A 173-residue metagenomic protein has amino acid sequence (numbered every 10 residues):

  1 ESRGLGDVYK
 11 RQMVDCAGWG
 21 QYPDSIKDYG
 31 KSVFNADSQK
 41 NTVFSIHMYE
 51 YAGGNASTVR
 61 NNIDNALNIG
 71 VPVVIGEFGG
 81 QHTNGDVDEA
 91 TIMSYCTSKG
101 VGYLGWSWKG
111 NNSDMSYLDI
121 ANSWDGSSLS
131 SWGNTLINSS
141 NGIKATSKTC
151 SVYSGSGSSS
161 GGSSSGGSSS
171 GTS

Functional and structural regions predicted by a protein language model:
E1-L5, Y9: Single conserved hydrophobic/aromatic residue that forms the stacking wall/gate of nucleotide- or nucleobase-binding
G4-L5, D15-C16, S45, K109 (+2 more regions): Generic hydrophobic/packing signal
V8-Y9, H47, A145-V152, S173: Hydrophobic transmembrane signal anchors and adjacent membrane-proximal interface regions, especially in viral
R11-V87, T91-T97: Glycoside hydrolase catalytic-domain groove-lining segments
G18, S38-K40, F44, T91 (+4 more regions): Low-complexity, compositionally biased segments
I69-S154: Substrate-binding cleft of secreted/luminal carbohydrate-active enzymes
V152-S173: Ser/Thr/Gly/Pro-rich low-complexity, disordered linker/stalk segments of secreted and cell-surface proteins
